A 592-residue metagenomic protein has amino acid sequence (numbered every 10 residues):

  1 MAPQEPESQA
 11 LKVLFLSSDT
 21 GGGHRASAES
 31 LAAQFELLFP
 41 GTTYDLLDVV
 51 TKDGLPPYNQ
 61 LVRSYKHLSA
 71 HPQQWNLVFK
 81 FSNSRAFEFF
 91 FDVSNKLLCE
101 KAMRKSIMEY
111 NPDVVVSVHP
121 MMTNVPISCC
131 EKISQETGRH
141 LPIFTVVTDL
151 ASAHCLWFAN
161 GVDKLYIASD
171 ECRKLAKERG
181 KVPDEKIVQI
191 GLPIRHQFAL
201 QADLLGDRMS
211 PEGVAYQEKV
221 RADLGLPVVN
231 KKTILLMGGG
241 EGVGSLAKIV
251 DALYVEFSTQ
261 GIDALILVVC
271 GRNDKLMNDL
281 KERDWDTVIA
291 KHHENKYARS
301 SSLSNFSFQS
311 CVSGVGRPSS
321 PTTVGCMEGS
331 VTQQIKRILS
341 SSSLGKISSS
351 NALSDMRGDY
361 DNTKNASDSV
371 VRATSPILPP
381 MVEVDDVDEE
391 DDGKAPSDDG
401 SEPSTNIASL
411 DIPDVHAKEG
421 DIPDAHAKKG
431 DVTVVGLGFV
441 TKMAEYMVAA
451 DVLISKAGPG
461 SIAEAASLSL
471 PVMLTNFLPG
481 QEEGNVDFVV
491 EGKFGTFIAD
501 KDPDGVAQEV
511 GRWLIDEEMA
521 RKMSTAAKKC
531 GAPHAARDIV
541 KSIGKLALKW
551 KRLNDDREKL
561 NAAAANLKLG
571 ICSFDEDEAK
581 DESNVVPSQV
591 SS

Functional and structural regions predicted by a protein language model:
A2-L98, K296: Glycosyltransferase specificity loop/lid
S27, S64, Q74-G191: Active-site and donor-binding regions of nucleotide-sugar-utilizing enzymes
S152-C155, C172-K177, M277, S461 (+1 more regions): Short, glycine/polar-rich helix-capping loops at beta-to-alpha or helix-loop-helix junctions that flank or form
D163-E241, V269-D274, D284, P587: A nucleotide-sugar donor-handling region in carbohydrate enzymes
G213-A450: Donor-nucleotide binding loops and adjacent catalytic segments primarily of GT-B fold Leloir glycosyltransferases
K296-A298, K442-G484: A donor-sugar binding/catalytic signature common to diverse glycosyltransferases and related nucleotide-sugar
H426, G480-G511: Change "using UDP/GDP/dTDP sugars" to "using nucleotide sugars
I515-S592: C-terminal amphipathic helix plus adjacent low-complexity, charged tail appended to glycosyltransferase catalytic
